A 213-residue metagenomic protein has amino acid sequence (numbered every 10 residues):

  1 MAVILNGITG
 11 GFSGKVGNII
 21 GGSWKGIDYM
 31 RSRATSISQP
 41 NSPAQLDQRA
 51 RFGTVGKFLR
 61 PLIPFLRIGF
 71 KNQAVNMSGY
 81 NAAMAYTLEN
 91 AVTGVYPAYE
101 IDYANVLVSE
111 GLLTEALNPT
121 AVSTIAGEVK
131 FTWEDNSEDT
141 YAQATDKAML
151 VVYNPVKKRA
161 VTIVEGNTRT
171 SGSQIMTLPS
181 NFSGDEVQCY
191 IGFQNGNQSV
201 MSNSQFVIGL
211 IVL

Functional and structural regions predicted by a protein language model:
M1-A116: Long, polar/Ser/Thr-enriched low-complexity segments that form simple helices or flexible linkers at protein ends
A74-L213: Charged linear interaction tracts used for macromolecular binding and regulation
